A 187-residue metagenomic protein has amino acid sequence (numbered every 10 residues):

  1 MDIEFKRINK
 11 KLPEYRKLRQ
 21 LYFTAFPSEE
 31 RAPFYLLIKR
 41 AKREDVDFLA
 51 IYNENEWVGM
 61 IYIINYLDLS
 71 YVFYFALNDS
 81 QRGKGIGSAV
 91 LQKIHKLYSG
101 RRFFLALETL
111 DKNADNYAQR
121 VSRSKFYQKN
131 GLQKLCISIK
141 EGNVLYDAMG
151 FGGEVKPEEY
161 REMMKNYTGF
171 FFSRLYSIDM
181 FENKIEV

Functional and structural regions predicted by a protein language model:
M1-A32, E159-N166, R174, I178-V187: Short amphipathic alpha-helix that is part of the acyltransferase structural core
T24-F48, Y52-N53: Active-site rim helix/loop that mediates acceptor-substrate recognition in acyltransferases
V46-A50, M60, Y146-A148: Short hydrophobic/aromatic beta-strand element in the GNAT-like acyltransferase core that lines or flanks the acyl-donor
A50, E56-I64, L69-A76: Conserved beta-strand in the GNAT
N65-V72, R82, G100-R101, L145: A conserved beta-turn-beta hairpin within the catalytic core of GNAT-like acetyltransferases that forms part
L77, G83-L97: Conserved acetyl-CoA-binding loop-helix of GNAT-fold acetyltransferases
Y98-Q119: Conserved GNAT acetyl-CoA-binding A-motif
R120, C136, K140-V187: C-terminal "cap" of GNAT-fold acetyltransferases
